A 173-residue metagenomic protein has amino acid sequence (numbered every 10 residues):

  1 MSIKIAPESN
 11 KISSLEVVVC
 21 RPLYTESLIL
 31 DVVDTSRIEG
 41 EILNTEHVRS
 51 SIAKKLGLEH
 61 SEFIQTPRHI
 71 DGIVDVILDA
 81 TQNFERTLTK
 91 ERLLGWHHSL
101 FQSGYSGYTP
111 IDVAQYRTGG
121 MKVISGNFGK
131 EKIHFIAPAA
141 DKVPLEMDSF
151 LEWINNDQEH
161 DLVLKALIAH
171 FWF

Functional and structural regions predicted by a protein language model:
M1-F173: FIC/Doc superfamily catalytic core
